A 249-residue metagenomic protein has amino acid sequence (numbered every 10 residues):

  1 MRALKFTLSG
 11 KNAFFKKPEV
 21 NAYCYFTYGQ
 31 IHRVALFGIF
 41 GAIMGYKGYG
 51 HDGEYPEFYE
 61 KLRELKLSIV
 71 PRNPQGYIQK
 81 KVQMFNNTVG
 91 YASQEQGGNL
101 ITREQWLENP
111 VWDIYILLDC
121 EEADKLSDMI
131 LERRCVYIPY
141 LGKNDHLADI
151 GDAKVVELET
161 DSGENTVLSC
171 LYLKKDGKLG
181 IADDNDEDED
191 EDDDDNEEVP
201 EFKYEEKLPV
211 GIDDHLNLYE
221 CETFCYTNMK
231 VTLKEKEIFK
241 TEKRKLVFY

Functional and structural regions predicted by a protein language model:
M1-A3, E64-K66, N109-D113: Extracellular structured ligand-interaction cores
M1-C24: N-terminal, Lys/Arg- and Ser/Thr-rich interaction peptides
T7-S9, S68-V70, Y115-L117: Residue-level recognition of well-ordered beta-strand positions that form the cores of beta-sheet-rich folds across
N12, D52-E54, G97-L100: Short secondary-structure boundary micro-motifs
A13-F15, G45-G50, E121-D124: Primarily extracytoplasmic ectodomains and periplasmic/lumenal surface modules that are beta-strand-rich
K16-K17, Q30, N109, F248: Generic structural "secondary-structure junction" signal
P18-V89: Glycine/small-residue-rich interface belts in oligomeric ring/scaffold proteins and their assembly partners
R72-Y249: Internal, well-folded beta-alpha domain core
